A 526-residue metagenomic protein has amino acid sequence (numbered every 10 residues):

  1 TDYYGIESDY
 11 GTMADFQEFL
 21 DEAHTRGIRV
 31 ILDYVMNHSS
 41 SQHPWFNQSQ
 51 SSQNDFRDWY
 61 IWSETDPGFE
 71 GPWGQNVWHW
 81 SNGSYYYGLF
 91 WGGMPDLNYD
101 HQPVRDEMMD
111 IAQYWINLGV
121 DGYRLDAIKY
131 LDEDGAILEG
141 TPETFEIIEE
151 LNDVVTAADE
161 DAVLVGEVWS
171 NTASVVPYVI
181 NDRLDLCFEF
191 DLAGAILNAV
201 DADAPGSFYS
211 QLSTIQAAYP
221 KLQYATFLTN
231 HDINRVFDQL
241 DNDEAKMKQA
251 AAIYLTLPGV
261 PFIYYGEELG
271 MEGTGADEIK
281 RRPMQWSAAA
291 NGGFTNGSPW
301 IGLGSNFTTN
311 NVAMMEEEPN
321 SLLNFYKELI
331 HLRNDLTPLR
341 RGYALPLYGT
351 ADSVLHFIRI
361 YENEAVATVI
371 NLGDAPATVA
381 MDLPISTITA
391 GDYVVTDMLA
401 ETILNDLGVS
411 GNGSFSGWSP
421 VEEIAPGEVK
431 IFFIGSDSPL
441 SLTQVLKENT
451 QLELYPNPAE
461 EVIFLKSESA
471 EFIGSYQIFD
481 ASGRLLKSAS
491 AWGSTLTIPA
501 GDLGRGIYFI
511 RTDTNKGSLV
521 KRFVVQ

Functional and structural regions predicted by a protein language model:
T1-D106, Q113, N117, I128-V175 (+2 more regions): Acidic/aromatic-lined carbohydrate-recognition and catalytic surfaces of CAZymes acting on diverse glycans
R26-I28, G119-D121, D159-A162, L184 (+2 more regions): Short, well-ordered coil/turn segments that N-cap beta-strands
V30-L32, Y123, L164-G166, T226 (+1 more regions): Hydrophobic faces of well-ordered beta-strands that scaffold small-molecule active sites in alpha/beta enzyme cores
D121, A127, N181-A202, Y224-N234: Aromatic- and acid-rich polysaccharide-binding/catalytic face of secreted or lumenal carbohydrate-active enzymes
V155-A158, S170, Y178-V179, Y209-S210 (+4 more regions): Loop/helix patches that line or flank the sugar-binding groove of alpha-linked glycan CAZymes
D392, M398-E401, Q444-Q526: C-terminal outer-membrane/trafficking sorting elements
T396-G417: Solvent-exposed beta-strand/loop surfaces of large extracellular or lumenal domains
S410-P439, G506: C-terminal beta-strand-rich structural cap/linker in extracellular carbohydrate-active enzymes
